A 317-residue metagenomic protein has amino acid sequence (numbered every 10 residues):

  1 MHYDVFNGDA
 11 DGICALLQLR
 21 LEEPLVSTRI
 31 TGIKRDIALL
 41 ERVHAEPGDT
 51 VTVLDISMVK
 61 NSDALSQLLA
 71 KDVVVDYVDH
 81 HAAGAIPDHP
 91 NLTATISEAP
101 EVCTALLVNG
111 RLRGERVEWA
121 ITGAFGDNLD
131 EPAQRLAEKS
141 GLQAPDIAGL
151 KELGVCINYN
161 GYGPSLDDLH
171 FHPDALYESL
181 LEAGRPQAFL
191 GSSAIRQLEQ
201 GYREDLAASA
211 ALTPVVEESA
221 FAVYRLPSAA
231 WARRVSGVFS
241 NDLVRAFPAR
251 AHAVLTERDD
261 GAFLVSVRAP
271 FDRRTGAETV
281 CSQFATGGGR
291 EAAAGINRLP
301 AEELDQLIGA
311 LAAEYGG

Functional and structural regions predicted by a protein language model:
M1-E152, Y224, A230, R234-H252 (+1 more regions): Replace "Mg2+/Mn2+-dependent" with "divalent metal-dependent
Y3, V74, C156-Y159, D174 (+4 more regions): Generic intrinsically disordered, low-complexity segments enriched for polar/acidic and small residues
I37-E41, Y162, Y202-S209, V216 (+2 more regions): Generic hydrophobic, helix-prone segments enriched in Leu/Val/Ile
M58, Y159-F171, S192-E204, R234-N241: Short N-terminal helix-initiation segments at or just after the protein's N-terminus
E98-A99, S179-R225: Oxyanion-binding "anion nests"
T104, H172-L176, A194, L198-A208 (+3 more regions): Alpha-helical structural motif
A133, A137-G184: Loop-centered beta-sheet repeat module
